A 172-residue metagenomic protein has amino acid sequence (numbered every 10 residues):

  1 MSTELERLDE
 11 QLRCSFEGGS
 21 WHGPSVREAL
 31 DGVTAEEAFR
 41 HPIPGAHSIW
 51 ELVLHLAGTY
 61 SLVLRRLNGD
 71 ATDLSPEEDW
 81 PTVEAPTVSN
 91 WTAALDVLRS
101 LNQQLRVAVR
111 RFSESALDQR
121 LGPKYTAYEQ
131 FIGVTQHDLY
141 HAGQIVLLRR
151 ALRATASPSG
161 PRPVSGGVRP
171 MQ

Functional and structural regions predicted by a protein language model:
S2-G23, R27-L30, A35-P81, R120-Q172: Short, contiguous alpha-helical
T82-Q119, E129-V134: Acidic/histidine-rich alpha-helical segments that form the ligand environment of transition-metal centers
